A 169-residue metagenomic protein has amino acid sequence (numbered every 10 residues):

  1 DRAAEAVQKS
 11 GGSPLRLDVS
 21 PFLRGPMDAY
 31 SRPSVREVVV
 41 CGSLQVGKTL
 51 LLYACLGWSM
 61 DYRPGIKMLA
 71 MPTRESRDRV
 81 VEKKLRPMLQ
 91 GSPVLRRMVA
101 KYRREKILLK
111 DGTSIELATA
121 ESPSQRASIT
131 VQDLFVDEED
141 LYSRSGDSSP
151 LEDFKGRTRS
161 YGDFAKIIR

Functional and structural regions predicted by a protein language model:
D1-R169: Phosphate/NTP-binding elements of NTP-utilizing enzymes
